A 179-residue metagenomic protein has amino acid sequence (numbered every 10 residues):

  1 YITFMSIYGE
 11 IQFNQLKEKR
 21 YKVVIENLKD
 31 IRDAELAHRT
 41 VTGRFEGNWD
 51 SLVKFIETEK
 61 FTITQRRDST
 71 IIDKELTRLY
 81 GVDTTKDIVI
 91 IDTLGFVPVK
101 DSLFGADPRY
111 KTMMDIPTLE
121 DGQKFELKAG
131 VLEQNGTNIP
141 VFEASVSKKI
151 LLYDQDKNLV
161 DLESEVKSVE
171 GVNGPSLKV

Functional and structural regions predicted by a protein language model:
Y1-Y8: Hydrophobic membrane-insertion alpha-helices, especially the h-region of bacterial N-terminal signal peptides
Y8-V24: Aliphatic-rich helix starts adjacent to a transmembrane/signal segment
I11-F13, A34, I91, M114: Short, well-ordered helical secondary-structure segments
Y21-T42, I56: N-terminal alpha-helical signal peptides/signal-anchor transmembrane segments
T40-V179: Low-complexity, acidic interaction segments enriched in glycine
